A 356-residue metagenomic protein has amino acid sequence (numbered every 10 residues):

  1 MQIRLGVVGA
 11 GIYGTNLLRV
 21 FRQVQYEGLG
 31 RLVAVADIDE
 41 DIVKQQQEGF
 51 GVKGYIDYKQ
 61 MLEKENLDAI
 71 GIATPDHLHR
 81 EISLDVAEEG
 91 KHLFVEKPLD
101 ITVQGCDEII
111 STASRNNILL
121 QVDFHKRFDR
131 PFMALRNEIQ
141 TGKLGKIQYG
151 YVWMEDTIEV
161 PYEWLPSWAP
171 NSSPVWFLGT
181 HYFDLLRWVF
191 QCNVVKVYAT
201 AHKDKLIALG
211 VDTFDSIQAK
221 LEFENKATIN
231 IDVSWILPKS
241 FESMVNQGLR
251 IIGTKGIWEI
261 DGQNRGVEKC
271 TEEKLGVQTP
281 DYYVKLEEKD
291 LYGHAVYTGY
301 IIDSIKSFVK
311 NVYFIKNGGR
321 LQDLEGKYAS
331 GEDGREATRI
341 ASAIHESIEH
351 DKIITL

Functional and structural regions predicted by a protein language model:
M1-F50: N-terminal Rossmann-like dinucleotide-binding module
V7, I12, A69-G71, D107 (+2 more regions): C-terminal helix-rich "cap/oligomerization" subdomain common to oxidoreductases
A34, A69, Y149: Short, Asp-centered acidic motifs that coordinate Mg2+ and/or phosphate in catalytic or ligand-binding sites
V52-Y58: Conserved SAM-binding strand-loop segment of SAM-dependent methyltransferases
K64, A69, P75-D76, R80-R127 (+1 more regions): Beta-strand-loop-alpha-helix segment that lines the small-molecule cofactor/substrate pocket of alpha/beta enzymes
H125, F223, N246-E332: C-terminal glycine/acidic-rich active-site capping loop/insertion
K126-V211, D351: Predominantly a Rossmann-like dinucleotide-binding segment in NAD(P)-dependent oxidoreductases
F177, D184-E268, S304-N317: Contiguous beta-strand/loop segments that form the cofactor/metal-binding neighborhood of enzyme cores
